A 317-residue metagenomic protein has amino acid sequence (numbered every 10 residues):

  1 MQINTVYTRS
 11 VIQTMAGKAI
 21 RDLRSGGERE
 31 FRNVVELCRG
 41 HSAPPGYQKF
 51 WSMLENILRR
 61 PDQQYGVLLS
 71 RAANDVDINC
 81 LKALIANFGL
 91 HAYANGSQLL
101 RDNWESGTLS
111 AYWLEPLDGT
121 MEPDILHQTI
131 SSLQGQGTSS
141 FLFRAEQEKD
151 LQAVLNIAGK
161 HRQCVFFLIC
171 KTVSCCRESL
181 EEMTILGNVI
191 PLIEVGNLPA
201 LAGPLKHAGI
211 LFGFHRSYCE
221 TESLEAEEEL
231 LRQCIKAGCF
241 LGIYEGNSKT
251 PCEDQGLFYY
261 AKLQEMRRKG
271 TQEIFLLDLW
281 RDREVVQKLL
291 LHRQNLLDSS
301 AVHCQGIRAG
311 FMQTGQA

Functional and structural regions predicted by a protein language model:
M1-R59, Q255-A317: Accessory C-terminal segments flanking Radical SAM cores
C38, C80, C164, C170 (+6 more regions): Generic recognition of cysteine residues
P44-L117: N-terminal [4Fe-4S]-dependent radical SAM core
L99-N103, T129, L201: Short, charged beta->alpha transition segments
A111-D124, L133-D150, A158-P199, G209-S223 (+1 more regions): Core AdoMet radical
Q128-Q136, N156-I157, E182, P204 (+2 more regions): A generic secondary-structure signal
S140-R144, P199-K288, D298-I307: Conserved C-terminal portion of the radical SAM core fold that forms the substrate/S-adenosylmethionine-binding
